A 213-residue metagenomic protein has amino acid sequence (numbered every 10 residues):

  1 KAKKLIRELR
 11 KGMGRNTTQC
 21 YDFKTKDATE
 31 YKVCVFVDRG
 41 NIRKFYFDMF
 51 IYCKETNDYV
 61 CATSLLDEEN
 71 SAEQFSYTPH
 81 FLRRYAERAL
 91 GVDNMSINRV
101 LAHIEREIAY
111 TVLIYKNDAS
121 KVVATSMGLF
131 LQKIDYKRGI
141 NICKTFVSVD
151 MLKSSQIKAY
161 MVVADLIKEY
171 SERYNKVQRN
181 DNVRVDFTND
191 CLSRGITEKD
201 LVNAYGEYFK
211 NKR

Functional and structural regions predicted by a protein language model:
K1-R213: Ribonuclease/tRNase effector modules and their secretory precursors
